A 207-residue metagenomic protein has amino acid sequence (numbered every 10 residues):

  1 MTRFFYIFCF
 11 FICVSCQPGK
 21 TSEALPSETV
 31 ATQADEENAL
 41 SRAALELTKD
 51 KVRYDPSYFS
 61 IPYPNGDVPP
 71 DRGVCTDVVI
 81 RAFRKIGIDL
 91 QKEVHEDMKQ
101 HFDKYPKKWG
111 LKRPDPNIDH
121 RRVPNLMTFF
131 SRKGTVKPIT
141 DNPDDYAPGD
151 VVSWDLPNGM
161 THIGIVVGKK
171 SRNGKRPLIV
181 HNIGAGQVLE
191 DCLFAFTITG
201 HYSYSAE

Functional and structural regions predicted by a protein language model:
T2-F8: Sec-dependent signal peptide recognition, specifically the positively charged N-region followed immediately by
I12-S15: C-terminal motif of bacterial Sec signal peptides marking the signal peptidase cleavage site
Q17-G19: Bacterial signal peptide processing site
P26-A34, I61-P70, K112-P116, K137-D141 (+1 more regions): Second-shell loop/turn segments in exported
E36-S41, K99-I179: ...with weaker cross-activation on analogous glycine-rich loops/strands in unrelated enzymes
L45, K49, I80-I88, H95 (+2 more regions): Sec-exported extracytoplasmic/periplasmic mature domains
D55-T76, D89-K112: Acidic helix-start/capping segments at beta-turn-to-alpha-helix junctions
G174-E207: Low-complexity, Gly/Ser/Thr/Pro-rich intrinsically disordered linker/tail segments
